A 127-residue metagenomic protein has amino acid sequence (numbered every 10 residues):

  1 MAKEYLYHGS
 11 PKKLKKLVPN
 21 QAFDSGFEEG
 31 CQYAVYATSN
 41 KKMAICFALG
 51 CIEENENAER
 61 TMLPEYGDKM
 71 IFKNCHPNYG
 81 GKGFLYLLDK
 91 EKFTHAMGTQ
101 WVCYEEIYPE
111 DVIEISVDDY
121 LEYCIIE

Functional and structural regions predicted by a protein language model:
M1-Q32, L49-G50: ADP-ribose/NAD+-binding catalytic cleft of ART/PARP-like enzymes
A2, G30-Y33, I45-E127: Conserved NAD+-utilizing ADP-ribose enzyme module
P11-K13, A37, K90: Short, flexible loop/turn elements at secondary-structure junctions
N40: Short, conserved phosphate/pyrophosphate- and ester-handling motifs at nucleotide-, phospho-/glycolipid
